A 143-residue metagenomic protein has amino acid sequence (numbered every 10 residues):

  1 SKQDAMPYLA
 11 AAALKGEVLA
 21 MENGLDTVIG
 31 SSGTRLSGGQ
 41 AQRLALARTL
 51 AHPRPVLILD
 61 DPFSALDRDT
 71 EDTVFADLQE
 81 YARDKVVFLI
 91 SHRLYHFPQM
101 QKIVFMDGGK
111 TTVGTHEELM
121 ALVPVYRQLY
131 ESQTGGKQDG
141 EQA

Functional and structural regions predicted by a protein language model:
S1-S31, F75-A76, D84: ABC ATPase nucleotide-binding domain helical subdomain, centered on the C-loop/LSGGQ "ABC signature"
A10, A20, G24, A76 (+3 more regions): C-terminal portion of ABC ATPase nucleotide-binding domains
T34, S64-A65, Y95: Short active-site loops of ABC-family nucleotide-binding domains
S37-G38, L44-T49, L89: ABC ATPase nucleotide-binding domain "signature" region
A51-P55, D84: A short, proline-enriched helix->beta-strand linker immediately N-terminal to the Walker B motif in ABC-type P-loop
L57-D61: Catalytic Walker B motif of ABC-type/P-loop ATPase nucleotide-binding domains
R68-D69: Helix N-cap at the start of a conserved alpha-helix in ABC-type nucleotide-binding domains
S91-R93: Conserved H-loop
